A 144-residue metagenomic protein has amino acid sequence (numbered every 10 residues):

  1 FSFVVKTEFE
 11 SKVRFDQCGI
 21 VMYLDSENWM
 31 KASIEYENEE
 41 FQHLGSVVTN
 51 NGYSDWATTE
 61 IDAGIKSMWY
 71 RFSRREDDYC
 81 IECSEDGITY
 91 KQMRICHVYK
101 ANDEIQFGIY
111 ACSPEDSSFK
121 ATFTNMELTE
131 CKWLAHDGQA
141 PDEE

Functional and structural regions predicted by a protein language model:
F1-E144: Extracellular glycan-recognition regions
